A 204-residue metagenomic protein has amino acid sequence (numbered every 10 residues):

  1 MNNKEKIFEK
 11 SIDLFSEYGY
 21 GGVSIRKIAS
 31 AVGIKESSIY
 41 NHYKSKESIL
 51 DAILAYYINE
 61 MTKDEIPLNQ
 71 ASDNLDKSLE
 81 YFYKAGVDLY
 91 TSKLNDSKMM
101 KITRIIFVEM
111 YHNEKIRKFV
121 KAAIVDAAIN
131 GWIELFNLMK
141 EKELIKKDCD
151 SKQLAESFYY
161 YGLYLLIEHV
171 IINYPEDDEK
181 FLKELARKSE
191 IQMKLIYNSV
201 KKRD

Functional and structural regions predicted by a protein language model:
K6, K10, L14-Y56: Helix-turn-helix
K46, I53, Y57, M61 (+5 more regions): Hydrophobic/aromatic residues within well-ordered alpha-helical segments
A52, I66-M100, S151-F158, A186-S189: Hydrophobic alpha-helical connector segments
Y57-S78, D177-F181: Short, flexible, glycine-rich and Lys/Arg-enriched loop motifs at helix boundaries that contact anionic partners
G86-L89, T103-F107, F158, G162 (+1 more regions): Short alpha-helical scaffolding segments that buttress acidic/His motifs in well-ordered protein cores
L94-F119, I167-P175: Amphipathic alpha-helical segments used for helix-helix packing
N95, E114-K142: Amphipathic alpha-helical packing segments from all-alpha helical-bundle domains
K118, K140-M193, D204: Hydrophobic/aromatic-rich alpha-helical bundle segments in the mid-to-C-terminal region
